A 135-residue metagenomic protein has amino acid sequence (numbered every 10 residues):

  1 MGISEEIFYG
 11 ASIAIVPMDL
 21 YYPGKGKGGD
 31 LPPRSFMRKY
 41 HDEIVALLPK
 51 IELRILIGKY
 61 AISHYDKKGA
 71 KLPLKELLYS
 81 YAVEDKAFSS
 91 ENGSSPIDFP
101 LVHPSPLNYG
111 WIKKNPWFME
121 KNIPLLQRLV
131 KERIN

Functional and structural regions predicted by a protein language model:
M1-Y79, D85-F88, N92-E132: A polyanion-binding, active-site-adjacent surface
